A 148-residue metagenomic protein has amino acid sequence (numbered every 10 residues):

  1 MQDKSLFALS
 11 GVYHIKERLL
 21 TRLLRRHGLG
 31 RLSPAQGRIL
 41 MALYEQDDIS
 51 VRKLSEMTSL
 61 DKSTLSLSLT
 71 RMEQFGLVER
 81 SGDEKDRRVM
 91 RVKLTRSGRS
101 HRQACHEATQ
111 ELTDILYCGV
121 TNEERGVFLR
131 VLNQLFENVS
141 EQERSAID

Functional and structural regions predicted by a protein language model:
M1-G30: N-terminal leader segment of winged-helix/HTH proteins
K4-F7, R38, S63, G126: Active-site phosphate/pyrophosphate-handling residues
Y13, L32, D47, T58 (+3 more regions): Flexible interhelical turns and helix-capping residues at alpha-helix boundaries within structured domains
Y13, M41-E45, N133: Short, locally clustered residues in the helix-turn-helix/winged-helix DNA-binding domain
L19-T64, R71, A146-D148: N-terminal helix-turn-helix DNA-binding core of bacterial DNA-binding proteins
T70-N133, S140: Charged, amphipathic alpha-helical coiled-coil/dimerization segments
E137-D148: Generic C-terminal helix-cap and adjacent flexible tail
